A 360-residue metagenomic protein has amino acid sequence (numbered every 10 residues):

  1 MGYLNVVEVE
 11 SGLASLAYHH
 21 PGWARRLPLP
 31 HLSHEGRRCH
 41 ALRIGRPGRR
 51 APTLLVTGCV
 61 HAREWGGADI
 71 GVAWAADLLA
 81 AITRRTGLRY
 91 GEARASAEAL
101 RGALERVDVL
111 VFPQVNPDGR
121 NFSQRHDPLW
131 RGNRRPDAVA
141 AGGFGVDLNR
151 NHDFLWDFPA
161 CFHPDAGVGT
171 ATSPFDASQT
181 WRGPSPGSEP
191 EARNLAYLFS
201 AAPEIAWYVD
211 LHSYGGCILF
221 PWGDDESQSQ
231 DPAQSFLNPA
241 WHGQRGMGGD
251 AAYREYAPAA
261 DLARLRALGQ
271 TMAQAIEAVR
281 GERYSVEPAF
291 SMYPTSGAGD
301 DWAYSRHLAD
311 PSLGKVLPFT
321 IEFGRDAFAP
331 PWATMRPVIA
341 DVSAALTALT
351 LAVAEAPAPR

Functional and structural regions predicted by a protein language model:
M1-R38: Short glycine- and acidic-rich boundary segments immediately preceding or forming the N-terminal edge of structured
N5, V9-G12, G66-W74, L100-A103 (+5 more regions): Stable alpha-helical elements in mature extracytoplasmic
P28, H40-R43, T53-T57, E64-G67 (+5 more regions): Structural recognition of the beta-strand scaffold that forms the well-ordered cores of secreted hydrolase catalytic
S33-G36, R46-R50, G102-V107, A138-G142 (+2 more regions): Extracellular/periplasmic catalytic domains that process cell-envelope and extracellular macromolecules
A51-P52, G66-D69, N121-D127, P159-C161 (+2 more regions): Short, solvent-exposed loop/turn and secondary-structure capping segments
G67-S123: Short helix-loop-beta-strand segments that form the rim/entrance of peptidase-like active sites
R106-V107, F112-R150: Glycine-rich, aromatic-flanked loop segments that form ligand/cofactor-binding clefts across common enzyme folds
A140-A141, H152-R360: Metallocarboxypeptidase
